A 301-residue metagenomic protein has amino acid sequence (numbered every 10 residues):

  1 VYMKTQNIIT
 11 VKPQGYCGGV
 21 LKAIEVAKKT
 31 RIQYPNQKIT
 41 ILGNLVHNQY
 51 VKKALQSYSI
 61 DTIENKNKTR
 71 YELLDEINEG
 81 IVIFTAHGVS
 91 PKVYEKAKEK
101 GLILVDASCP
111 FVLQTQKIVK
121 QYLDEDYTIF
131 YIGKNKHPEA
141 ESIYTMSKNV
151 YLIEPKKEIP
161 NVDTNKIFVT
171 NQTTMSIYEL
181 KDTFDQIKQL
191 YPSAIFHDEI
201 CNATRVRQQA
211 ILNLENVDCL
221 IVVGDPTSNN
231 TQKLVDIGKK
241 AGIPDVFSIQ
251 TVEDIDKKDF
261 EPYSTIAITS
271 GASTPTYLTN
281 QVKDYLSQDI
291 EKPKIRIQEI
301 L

Functional and structural regions predicted by a protein language model:
M3-L301: The feature marks the mature, well-folded catalytic cores of soluble enzymes
